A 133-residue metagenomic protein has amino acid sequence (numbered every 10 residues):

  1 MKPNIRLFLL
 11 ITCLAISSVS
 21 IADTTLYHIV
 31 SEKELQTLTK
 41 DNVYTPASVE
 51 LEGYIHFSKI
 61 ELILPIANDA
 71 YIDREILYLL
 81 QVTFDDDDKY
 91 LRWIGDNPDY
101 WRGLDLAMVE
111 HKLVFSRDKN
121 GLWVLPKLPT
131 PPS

Functional and structural regions predicted by a protein language model:
M1-F8: Bacterial N-terminal signal peptides that target proteins for export
L10-L14: Hydrophobic helical h-region of N-terminal Sec-dependent signal peptides in bacterial secretory/periplasmic proteins
S17-S18: N-terminal signal peptide c-region/cleavage motif recognized by signal peptidases
D23-S133: Conserved, structured core segments of small domains
